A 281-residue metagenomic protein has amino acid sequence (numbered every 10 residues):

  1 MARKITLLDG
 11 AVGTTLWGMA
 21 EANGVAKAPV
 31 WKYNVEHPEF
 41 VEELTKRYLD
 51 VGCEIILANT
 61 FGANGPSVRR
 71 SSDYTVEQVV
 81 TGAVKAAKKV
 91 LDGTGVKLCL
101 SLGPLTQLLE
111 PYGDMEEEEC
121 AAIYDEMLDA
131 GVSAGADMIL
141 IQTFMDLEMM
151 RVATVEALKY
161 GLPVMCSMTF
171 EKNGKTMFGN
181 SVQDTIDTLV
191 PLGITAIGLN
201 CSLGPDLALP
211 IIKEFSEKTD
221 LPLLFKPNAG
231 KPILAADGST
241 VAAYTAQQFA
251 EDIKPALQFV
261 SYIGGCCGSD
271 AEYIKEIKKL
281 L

Functional and structural regions predicted by a protein language model:
M1-L281: Domain-level signal for soluble alpha/beta catalytic cores
